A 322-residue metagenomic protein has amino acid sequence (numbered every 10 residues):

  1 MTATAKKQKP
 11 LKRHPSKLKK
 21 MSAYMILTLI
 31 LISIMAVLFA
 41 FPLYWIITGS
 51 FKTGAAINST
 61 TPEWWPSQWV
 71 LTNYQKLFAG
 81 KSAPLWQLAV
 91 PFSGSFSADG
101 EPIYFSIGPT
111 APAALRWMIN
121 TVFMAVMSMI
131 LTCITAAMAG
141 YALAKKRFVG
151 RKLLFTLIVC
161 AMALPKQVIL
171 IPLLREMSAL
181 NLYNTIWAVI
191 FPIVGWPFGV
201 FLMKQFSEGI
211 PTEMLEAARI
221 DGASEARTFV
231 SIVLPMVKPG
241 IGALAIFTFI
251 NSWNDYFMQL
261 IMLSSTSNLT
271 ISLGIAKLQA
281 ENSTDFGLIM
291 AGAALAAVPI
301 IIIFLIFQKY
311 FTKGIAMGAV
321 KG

Functional and structural regions predicted by a protein language model:
M1-K19: Short, Lys/Arg-rich, polar N-terminal cytosolic tail immediately upstream of the first transmembrane signal-anchor
Y24-G322: A structural signal for multi-pass alpha-helical bundles of membrane permease subunits that mediate small-molecule
